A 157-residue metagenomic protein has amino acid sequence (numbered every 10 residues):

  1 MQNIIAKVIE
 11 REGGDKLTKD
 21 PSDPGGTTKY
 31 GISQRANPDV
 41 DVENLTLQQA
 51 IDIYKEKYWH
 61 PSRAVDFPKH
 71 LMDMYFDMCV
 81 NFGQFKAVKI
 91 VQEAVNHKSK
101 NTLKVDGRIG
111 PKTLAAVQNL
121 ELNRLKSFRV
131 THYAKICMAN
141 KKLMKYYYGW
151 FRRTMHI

Functional and structural regions predicted by a protein language model:
M1-I157: Cell-wall polysaccharide-cleaving catalytic domain and substrate-binding groove, primarily in peptidoglycan/chitin
